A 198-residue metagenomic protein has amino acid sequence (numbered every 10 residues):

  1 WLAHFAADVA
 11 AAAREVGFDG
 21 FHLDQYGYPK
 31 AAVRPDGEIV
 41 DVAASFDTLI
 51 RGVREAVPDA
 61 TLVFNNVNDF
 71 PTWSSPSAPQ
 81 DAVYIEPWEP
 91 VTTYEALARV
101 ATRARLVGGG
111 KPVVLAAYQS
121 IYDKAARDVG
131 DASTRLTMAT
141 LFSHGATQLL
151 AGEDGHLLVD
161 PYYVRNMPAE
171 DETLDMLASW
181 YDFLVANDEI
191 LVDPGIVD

Functional and structural regions predicted by a protein language model:
W1-P112: Active-site neighborhood of glycoside hydrolase catalytic domains
L49-I50, V57, F64, S74-Q80 (+1 more regions): Active-site-proximal substrate-binding groove within the catalytic cores of carbohydrate-active enzymes
